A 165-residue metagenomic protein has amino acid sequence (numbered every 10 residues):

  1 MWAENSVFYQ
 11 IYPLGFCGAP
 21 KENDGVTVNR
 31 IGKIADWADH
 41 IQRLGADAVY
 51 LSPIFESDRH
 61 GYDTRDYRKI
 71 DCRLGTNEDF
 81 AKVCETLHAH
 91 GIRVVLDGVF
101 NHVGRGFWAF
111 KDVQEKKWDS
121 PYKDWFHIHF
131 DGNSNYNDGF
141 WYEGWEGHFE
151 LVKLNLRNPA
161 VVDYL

Functional and structural regions predicted by a protein language model:
M1-Y164: Acidic/aromatic-lined carbohydrate-recognition and catalytic surfaces of CAZymes acting on diverse glycans
